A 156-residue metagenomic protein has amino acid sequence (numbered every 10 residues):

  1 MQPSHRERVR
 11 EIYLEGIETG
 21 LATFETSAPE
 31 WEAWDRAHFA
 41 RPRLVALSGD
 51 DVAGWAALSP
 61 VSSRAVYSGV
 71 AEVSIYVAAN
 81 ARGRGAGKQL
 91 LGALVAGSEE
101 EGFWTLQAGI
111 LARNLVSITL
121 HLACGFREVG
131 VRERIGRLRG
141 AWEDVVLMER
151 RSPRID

Functional and structural regions predicted by a protein language model:
M1-V9: A short beta-loop-alpha structural element at the N-terminal edge of CoA-dependent acyl/N-acetyltransferase catalytic
Q2, A78-N80, L111: Residue-level recognition of the GNAT/N-acetyltransferase active site
T23-N80, L91-G92, G97, R151-R154: Acetyl-CoA-dependent GNAT
D51-W55, V116, W142: Glycine-rich acetyl-CoA-binding "A-motif" of GNAT/NAT acetyltransferases
A57-P60, A65, Q107-L111, L122 (+2 more regions): Conserved catalytic-core motifs of GNAT/GCN5-like acyltransferases
G83-S98, L115-A123: Conserved acetyl-CoA-binding loop-helix of GNAT-fold acetyltransferases
S98-I110: Conserved GNAT acetyl-CoA-binding A-motif
